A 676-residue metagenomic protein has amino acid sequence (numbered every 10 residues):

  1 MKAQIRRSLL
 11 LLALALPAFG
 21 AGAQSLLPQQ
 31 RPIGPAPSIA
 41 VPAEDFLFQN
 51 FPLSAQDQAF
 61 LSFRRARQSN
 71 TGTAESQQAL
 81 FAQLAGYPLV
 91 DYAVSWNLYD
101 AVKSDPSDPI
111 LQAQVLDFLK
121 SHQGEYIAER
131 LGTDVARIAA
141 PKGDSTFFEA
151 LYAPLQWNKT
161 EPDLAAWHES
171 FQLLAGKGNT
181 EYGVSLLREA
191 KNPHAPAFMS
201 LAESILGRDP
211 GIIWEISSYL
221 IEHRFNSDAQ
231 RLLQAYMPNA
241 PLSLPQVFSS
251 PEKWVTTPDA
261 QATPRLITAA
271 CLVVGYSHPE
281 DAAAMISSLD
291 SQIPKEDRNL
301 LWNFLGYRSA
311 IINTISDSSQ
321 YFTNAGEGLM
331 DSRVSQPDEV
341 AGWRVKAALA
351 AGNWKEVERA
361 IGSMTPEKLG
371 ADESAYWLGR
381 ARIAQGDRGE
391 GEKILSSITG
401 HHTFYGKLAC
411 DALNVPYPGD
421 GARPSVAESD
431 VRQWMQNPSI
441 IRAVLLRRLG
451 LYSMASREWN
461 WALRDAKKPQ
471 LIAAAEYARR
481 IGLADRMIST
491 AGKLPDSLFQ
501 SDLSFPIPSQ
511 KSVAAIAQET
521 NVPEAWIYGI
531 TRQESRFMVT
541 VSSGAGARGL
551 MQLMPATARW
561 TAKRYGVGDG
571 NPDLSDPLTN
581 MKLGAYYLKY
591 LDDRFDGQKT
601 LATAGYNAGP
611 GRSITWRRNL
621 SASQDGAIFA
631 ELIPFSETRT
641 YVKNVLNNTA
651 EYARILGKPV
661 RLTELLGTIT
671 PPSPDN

Functional and structural regions predicted by a protein language model:
L9-A18: Bacterial N-terminal signal peptides
Q24-W96, K103, G419-S439, R448: N-terminal leader/linker segments that initiate helical-solenoid repeat arrays
N50-L61, T73, A85-V94, D108-L111 (+19 more regions): Generic helix N-cap/helix-start motif at coil->alpha-helix transitions
S62-A66, L98, A136, E169 (+8 more regions): Conserved small-residue packing positions in alpha-helical repeats and bundles
A74-F81, D108-K120, S145-L155, G178-A190 (+12 more regions): Alpha-helical repeat scaffolds
A101, A139, Q172-L173, L220 (+6 more regions): Residue at a conserved register position within TPR or TPR-like alpha-solenoid repeats
S104, I138, K142, A175-G176 (+6 more regions): Structural motif corresponding to the intra-repeat A-B loop/turn of tetratricopeptide repeats
A284-R298, S316, G328-D331, S335-D338 (+6 more regions): Catalytic glycan-binding domains that act on GlcNAc-containing polysaccharides
